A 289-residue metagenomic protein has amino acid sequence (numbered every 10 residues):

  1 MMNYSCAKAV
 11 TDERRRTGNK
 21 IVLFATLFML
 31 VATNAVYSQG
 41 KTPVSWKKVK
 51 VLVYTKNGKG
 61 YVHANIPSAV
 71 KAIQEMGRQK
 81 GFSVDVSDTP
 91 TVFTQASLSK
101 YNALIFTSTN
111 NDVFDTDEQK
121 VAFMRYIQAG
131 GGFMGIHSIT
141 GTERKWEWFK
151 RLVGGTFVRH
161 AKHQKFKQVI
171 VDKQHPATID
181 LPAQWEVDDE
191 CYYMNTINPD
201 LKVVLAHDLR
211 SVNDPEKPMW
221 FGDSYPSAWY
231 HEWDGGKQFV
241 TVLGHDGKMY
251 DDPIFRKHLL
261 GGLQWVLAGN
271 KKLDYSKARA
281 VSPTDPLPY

Functional and structural regions predicted by a protein language model:
M1-G18: N-terminal secretory signal peptides that target proteins for export/translocation
V22-T33: Bacterial N-terminal signal peptides
N34-S38: Sec/Tat signal peptide C-region and signal peptidase I cleavage site
G40-V49, A72-F82, D88, V212-N213 (+2 more regions): Extracellular ligand-binding/catalytic regions of CAZymes and related secreted enzymes and adhesion modules
V51-T55, L98-E143: Short alpha-beta junction capping motif
N57-G60, P90-F93, T109-V113, F133 (+4 more regions): Solvent-exposed loop/turn segments at secondary-structure junctions within structured extracellular/periplasmic domains
G58-K71: Glycine- and acidic-residue-enriched helix-capping/strand-helix junction motifs
G155, R159-G235: Catalytic beta-strand/loop cores that center a nucleophilic Ser/Cys/Thr and support acyl-enzyme chemistry
